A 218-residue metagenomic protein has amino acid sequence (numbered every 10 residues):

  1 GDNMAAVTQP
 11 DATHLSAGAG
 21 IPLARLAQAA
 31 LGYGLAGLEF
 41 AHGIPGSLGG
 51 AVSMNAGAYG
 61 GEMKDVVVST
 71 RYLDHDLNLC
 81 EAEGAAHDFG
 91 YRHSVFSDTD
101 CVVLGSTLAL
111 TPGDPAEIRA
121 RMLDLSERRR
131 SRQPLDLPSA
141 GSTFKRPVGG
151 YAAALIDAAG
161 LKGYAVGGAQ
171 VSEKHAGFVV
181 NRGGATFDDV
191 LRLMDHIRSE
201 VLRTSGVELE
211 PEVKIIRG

Functional and structural regions predicted by a protein language model:
G1-A5, V52-E83, D98-G105: Structural signature of FAD isoalloxazine-binding scaffolds in flavoprotein oxidoreductases
G1-L48: Anion-binding (especially nucleotide phosphate/pyrophosphate-binding) glycine-rich loop and adjoining beta-alpha core
N3, P22, P45-V52, Y59 (+3 more regions): Gly/Ser/Thr-rich beta-alpha loop segments that engage phosphate groups in nucleotides
A6, A24-R25, L48-N55, E62-D65 (+3 more regions): Basic, gly/Ser/Thr/Pro-rich low-complexity segments located predominantly at protein N termini
T8, E39, R71, V213-K214: Residues embedded in well-ordered beta-strands within globular domains across many folds
A24, M54-A56, A85-Y91: Short acidic (Asp/Glu) patches
A30-V68, S139: A gly/ser-rich beta-alpha-beta helix-loop segment of oxidoreductase catalytic cores
L73-D195, S199-E200, T204-G218: Phosphate/pyrophosphate- and phosphate-bearing ligand-binding catalytic cores of soluble enzymes
